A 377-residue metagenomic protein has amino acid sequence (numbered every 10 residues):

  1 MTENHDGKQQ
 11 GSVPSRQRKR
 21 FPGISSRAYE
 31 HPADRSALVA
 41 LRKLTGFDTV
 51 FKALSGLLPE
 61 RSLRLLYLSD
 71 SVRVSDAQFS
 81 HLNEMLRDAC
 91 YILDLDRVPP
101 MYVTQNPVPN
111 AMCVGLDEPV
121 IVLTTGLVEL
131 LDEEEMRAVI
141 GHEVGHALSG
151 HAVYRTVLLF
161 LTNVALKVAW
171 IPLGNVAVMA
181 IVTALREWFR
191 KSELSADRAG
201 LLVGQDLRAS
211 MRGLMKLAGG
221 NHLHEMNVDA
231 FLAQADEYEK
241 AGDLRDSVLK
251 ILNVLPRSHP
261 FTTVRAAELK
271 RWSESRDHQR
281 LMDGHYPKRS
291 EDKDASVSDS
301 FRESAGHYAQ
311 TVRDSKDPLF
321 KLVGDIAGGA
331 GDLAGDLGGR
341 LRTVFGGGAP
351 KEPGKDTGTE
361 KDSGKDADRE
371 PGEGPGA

Functional and structural regions predicted by a protein language model:
M1-M112, Q279-H285, R289-A377: Hydrophobic or amphipathic, alpha-helical segments that drive membrane association/targeting
R73-A77, H81, V122-A138, A184-K191: Short pre-active-site segment immediately N-terminal to the catalytic Zn-binding motif
A77-N83, A89, L93-L95, L173-A241 (+1 more regions): Short helix/loop segments within enzyme catalytic domains that coordinate or immediately flank catalytic cofactors
L86, L123, H142, A196 (+1 more regions): Divalent metal-coordination and catalytic microenvironments
L131, I140-S149, S195, A199: Active-site His/Glu-centered metal-binding helix of metallohydrolases
V144-N163: Catalytic Zn2+-binding segment of zinc metalloproteases
T162-V178: Short hydrophobic membrane-inserting alpha-helices and related fusion/pore-forming segments
K216-R257, E268-S298: Extracytoplasmic and endomembrane cell-envelope/extracellular-matrix remodeling and assembly machinery
